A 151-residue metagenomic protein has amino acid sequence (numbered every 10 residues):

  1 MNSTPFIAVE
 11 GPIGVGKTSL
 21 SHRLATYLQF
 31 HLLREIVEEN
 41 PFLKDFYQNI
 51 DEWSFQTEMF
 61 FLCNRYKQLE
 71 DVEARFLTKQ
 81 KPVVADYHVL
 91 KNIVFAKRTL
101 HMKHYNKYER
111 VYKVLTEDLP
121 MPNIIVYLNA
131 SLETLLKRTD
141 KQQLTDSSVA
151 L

Functional and structural regions predicted by a protein language model:
N2-F6: Pre-Walker A (Motif I) flank of P-loop NTPase domains
V9: Hydrophobic anchor at the beta1->P-loop junction of P-loop NTPases
P12: P-loop (Walker A) phosphate-binding loop of NTP-binding proteins
K17: Conserved lysine of the Walker
L20-S21, A25: Post-Walker A alpha-helix
T26-N64: Conserved substrate/cofactor phosphate-moiety recognition/catalytic segment in nucleotide-dependent phosphotransferases
R65-K103: A basic- and aromatic-enriched beta-loop-alpha substructure that forms the phosphate/nucleotide- and DNA/RNA-contacting
N92-L151: A glycine- and Lys/Arg-enriched "phosphate-lid" helix/loop adjacent to the NTP-binding pocket of small-molecule kinases
